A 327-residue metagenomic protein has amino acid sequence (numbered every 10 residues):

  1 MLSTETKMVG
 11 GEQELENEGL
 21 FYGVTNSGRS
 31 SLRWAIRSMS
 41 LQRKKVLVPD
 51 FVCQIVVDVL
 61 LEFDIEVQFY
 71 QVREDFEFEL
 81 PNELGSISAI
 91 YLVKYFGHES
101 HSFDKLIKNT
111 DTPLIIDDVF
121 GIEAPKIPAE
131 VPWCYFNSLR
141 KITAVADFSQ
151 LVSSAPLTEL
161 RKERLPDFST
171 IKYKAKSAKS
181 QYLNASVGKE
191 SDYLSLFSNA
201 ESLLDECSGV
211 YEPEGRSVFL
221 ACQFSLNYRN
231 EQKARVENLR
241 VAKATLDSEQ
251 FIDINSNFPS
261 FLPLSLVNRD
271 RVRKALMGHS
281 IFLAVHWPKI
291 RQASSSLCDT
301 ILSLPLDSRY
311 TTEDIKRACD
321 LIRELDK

Functional and structural regions predicted by a protein language model:
M1-E14, V187-P213: N-terminal "arm"/small-domain region of PLP-dependent enzymes with the aminotransferase-like
K7-Y22, S30-D111, I115, G121-E123: PLP-dependent aminotransferase-like
F96, F136-D147, P156, R161-K174 (+1 more regions): Active-site PLP-lysine loop of aminotransferase-like
I116-D118, I122-V152: Conserved active-site segment immediately N-terminal to the catalytic lysine that forms the internal aldimine
G209-K243, Q250-L264: Conserved glycine-rich beta-strand-loop-beta hairpin in the small C-terminal domain of fold type I
E249-Q292: Conserved PLP-binding catalytic core of the aspartate aminotransferase-like
G278, I290-K327: PLP-dependent enzyme catalytic core of the Aspartate aminotransferase-like
